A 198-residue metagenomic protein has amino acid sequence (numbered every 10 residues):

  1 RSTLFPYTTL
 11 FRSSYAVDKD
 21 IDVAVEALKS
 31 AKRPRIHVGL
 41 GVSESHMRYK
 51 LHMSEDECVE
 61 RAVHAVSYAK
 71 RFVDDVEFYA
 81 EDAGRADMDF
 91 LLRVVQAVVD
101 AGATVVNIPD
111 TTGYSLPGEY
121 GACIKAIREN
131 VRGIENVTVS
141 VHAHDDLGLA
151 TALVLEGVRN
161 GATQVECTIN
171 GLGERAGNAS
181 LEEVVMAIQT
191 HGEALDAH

Functional and structural regions predicted by a protein language model:
R1, M47, V165-T168: Glycine-rich, flexible loop/turn motifs
T3, C58, G177: Short, conserved glycine- and acidic-residue-centered signature motifs in active-site or ligand-binding loops
T3-L10: Short, small-residue-biased leader/transition segments that mark boundaries at the very start of proteins
F11-Y15: Active-site cofactor/substrate anionic-group-binding motifs, chiefly glycine- and Lys/Arg-rich phosphate-binding loops
D18-V139, L155-A162: Alpha/beta enzyme core
S115, A122-H198: Catalytic alpha/beta core domains of metabolic enzymes, predominantly
